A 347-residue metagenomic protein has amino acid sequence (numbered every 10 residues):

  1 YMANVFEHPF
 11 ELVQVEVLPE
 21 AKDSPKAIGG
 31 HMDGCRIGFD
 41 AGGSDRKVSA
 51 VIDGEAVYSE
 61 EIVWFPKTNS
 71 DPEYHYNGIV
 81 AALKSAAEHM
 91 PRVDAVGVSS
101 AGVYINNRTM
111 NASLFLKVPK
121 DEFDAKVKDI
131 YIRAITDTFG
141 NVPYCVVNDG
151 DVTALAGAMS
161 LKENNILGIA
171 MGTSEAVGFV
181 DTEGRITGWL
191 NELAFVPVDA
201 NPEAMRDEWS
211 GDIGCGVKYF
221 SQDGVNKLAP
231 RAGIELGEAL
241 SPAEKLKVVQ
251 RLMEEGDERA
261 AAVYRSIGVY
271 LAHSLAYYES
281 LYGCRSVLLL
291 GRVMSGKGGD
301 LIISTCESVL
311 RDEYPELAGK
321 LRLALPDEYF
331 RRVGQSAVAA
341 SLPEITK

Functional and structural regions predicted by a protein language model:
Y1-C35: Non-catalytic propeptide/linker segments at domain boundaries
Y1-E11, E61-V80, A95, G102-L167 (+3 more regions): Glycine-rich phosphate-binding loop and adjoining helix at the ATP-binding site of ATP-dependent phosphoryl-transfer
D23-V57, I166-E183, Q222, N226-G237: Gly/Thr-rich phosphate-binding beta-strand-loop-beta motif of the actin/hexokinase/Hsp70
S59-E61, K120, L155, S160-D223 (+1 more regions): Glycine-rich phosphate-binding loop of actin/hexokinase-like ATP-binding domains
I79-A95, L275-V287: Phosphate/pyrophosphate-binding loops at sites that engage ATP/ADP/AMP, CoA/4′-phosphopantetheine, polyphosphate
A95, S100-N107, D212-V269, C284-S286: A mobile "lid/hinge" subdomain adjacent to the ATP/sugar-phosphate binding pocket shared across diverse ATP-dependent
V96-G102, M171-T173, R285-K297: Glycine-rich beta-strand-to-loop/alpha-helix junction loops that act as flexible
A261-Y282, R292-K347: Internal alpha/beta domain cores that form substrate/cofactor-binding pockets in large enzymes and binding proteins
